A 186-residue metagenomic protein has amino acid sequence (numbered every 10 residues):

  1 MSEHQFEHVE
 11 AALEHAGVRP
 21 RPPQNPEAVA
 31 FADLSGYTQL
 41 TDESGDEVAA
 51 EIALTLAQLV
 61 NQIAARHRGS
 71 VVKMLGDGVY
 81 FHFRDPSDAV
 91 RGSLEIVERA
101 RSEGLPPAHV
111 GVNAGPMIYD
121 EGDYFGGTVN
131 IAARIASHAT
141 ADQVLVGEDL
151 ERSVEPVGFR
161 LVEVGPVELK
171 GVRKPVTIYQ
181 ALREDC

Functional and structural regions predicted by a protein language model:
M1-L13: Long, amphipathic alpha-helical coupling/dimerization segments that relay conformational signals between
V9, V29-L34, A64-S70, E103-P107 (+2 more regions): Short hydrophobic/aromatic-rich motifs at helix boundaries and adjacent loops
L13-R91: Catalytic NTP-binding/metal-coordinating core of nucleotidyl cyclase/transferase enzymes
H82-C186: Catalytic beta-strand-to-alpha-helix segment of the class III nucleotidyl cyclase homology domain
